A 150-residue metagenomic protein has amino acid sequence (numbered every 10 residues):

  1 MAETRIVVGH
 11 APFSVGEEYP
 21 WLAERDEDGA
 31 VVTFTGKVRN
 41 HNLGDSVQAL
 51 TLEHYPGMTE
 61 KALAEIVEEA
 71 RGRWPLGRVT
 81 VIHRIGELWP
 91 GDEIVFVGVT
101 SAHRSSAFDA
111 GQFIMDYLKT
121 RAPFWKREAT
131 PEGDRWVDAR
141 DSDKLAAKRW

Functional and structural regions predicted by a protein language model:
M1-I94, A102, S106-Q112, D116-W150: N-terminal, polar/charged subdomain of small-to-medium soluble alpha/beta proteins
